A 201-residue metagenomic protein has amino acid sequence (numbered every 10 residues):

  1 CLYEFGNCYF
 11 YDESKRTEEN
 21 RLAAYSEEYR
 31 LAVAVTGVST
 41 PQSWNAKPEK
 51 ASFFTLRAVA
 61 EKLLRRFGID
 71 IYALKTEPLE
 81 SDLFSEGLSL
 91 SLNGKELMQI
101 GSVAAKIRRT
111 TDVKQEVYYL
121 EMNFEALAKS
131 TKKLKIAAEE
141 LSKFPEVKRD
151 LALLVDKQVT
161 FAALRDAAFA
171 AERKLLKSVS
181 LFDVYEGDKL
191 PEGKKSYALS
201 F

Functional and structural regions predicted by a protein language model:
C1-C8, D12-K15, E19-R21, S26-A32 (+1 more regions): A carboxyl-terminal module marker
